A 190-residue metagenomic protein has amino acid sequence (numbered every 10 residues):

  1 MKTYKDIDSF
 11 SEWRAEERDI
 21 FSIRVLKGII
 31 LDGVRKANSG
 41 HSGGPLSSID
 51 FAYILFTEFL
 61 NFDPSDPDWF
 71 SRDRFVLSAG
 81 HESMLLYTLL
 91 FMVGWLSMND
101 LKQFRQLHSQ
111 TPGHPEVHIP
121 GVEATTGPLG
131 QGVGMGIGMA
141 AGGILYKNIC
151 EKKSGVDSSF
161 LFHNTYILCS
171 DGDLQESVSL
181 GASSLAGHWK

Functional and structural regions predicted by a protein language model:
M1-A15: Short, contiguous pre-domain boundary segments
S9, W189-K190: Long, well-ordered, tryptophan-enriched scaffold segments
F10-R14, R35-K36, V122-E123: Short coil/turn segments at secondary-structure junctions
D19-I20: A short, charge-rich alpha-helical start-of-domain segment used by transcription regulators
I23-S39: N-terminal capping segment at the start of a domain
S39-S42, L101: Flexible, glycine/charged-enriched surface loops at secondary-structure junctions
S47-W189: Cofactor-binding active-site loop characterized by glycine-rich and histidine/acidic residues
